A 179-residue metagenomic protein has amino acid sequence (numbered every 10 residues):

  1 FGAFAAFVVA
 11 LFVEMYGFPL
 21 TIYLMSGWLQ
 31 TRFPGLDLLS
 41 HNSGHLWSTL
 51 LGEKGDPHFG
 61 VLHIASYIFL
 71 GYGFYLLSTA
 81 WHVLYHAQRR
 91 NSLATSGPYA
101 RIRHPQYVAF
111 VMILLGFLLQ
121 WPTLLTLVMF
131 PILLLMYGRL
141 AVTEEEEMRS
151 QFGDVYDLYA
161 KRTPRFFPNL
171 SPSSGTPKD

Functional and structural regions predicted by a protein language model:
F1-T95, I113-D154, L158-D179: Membrane-anchoring alpha-helices and their flanking helix-loop junctions
R101-V108: Histidine-centered phosphotransfer motif of kinases
